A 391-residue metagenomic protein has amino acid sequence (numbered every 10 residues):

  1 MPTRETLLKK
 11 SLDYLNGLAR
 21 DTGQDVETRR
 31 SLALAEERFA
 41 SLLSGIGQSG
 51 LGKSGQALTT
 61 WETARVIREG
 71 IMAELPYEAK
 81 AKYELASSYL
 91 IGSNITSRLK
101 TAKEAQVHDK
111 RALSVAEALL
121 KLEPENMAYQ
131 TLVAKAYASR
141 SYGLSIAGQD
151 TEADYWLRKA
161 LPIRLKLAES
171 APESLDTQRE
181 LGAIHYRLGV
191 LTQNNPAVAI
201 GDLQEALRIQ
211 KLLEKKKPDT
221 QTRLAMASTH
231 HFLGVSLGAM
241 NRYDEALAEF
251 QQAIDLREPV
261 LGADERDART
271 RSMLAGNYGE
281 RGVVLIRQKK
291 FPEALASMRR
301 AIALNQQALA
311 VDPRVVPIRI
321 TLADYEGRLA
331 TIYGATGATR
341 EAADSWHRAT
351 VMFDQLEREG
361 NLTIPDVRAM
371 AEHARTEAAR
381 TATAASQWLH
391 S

Functional and structural regions predicted by a protein language model:
M1-L165, E169-L207, K211-Q252, P259-A296 (+6 more regions): Charged/polar helix/coil "stalk" or linker segments at domain boundaries
